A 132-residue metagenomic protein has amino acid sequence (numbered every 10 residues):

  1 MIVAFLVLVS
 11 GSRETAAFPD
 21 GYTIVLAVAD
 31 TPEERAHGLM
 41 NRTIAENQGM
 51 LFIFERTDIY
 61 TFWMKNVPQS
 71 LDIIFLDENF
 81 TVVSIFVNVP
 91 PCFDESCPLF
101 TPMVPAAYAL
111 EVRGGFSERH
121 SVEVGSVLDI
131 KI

Functional and structural regions predicted by a protein language model:
M1-V7: Hydrophobic membrane-insertion alpha-helices, especially the h-region of bacterial N-terminal signal peptides
V7-I132: Compact, glycine-rich, soluble single-domain proteins
